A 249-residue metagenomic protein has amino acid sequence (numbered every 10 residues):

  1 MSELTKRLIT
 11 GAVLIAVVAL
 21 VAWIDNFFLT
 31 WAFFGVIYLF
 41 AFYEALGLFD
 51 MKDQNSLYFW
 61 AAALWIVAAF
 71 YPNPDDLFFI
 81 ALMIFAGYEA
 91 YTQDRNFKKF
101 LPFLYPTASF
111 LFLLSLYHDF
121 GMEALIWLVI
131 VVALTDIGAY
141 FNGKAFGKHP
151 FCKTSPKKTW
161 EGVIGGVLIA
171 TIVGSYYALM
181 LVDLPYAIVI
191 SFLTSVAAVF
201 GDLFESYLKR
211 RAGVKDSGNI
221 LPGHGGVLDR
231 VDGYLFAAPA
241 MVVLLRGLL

Functional and structural regions predicted by a protein language model:
M1-T159, V163-L193: Membrane-embedded alpha-helical bundles of polytopic integral membrane proteins
I15, A170-T171, R230, A237-A238 (+1 more regions): Hydrophobic transmembrane alpha-helices of multi-pass small-molecule transporters
E44, D202, D229: Residue-level signature of catalytic and energy-coupling elements of molecular machines, predominantly ATP/GTP-dependent
L134-K144, A198-R210: Short helical (or helix-break) motifs at transmembrane helix termini and adjacent helical loops in multi-pass membrane
K144-A145, K209-A212, L235, A240: Re-entrant/interfacial helical elements at transmembrane boundaries that shape and gate the permeation pathway
V196-F200, R230-L235: Hydrophobic transmembrane alpha-helical segments of multi-pass transport and channel proteins
R211-Y234: Interfacial loop-to-transmembrane junctions
V243-L249: Juxtamembrane boundary at the C-terminal end of a transmembrane helix
